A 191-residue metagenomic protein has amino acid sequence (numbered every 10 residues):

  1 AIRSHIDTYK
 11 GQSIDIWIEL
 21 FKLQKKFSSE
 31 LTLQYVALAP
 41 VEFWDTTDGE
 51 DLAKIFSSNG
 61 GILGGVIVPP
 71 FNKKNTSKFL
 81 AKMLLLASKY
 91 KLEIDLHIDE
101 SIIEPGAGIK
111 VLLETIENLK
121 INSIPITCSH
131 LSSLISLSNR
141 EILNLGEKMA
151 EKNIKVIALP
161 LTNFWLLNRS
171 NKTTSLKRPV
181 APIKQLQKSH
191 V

Functional and structural regions predicted by a protein language model:
A1, F56-S57, A150, Q187: Non-catalytic positions within long, well-ordered alpha-helices that form the structural scaffold/packing of enzyme
I2-I126, L131: Metal-coordinating catalytic core of metallo-dependent amide/deamination hydrolases
E117-V191: Active-site-adjacent C-terminal substructures of enzyme catalytic domains
